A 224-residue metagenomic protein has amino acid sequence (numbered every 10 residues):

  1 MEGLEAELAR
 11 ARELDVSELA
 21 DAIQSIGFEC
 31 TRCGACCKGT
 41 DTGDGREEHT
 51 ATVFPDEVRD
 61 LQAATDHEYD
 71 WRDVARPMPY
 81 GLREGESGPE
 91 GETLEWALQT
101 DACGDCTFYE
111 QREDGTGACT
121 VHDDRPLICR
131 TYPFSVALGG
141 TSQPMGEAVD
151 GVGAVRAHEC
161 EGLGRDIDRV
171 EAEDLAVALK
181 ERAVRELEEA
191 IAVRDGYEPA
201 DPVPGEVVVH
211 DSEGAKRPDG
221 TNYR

Functional and structural regions predicted by a protein language model:
M1-R224: Short loop/turn segments that flank or connect secondary-structure elements
